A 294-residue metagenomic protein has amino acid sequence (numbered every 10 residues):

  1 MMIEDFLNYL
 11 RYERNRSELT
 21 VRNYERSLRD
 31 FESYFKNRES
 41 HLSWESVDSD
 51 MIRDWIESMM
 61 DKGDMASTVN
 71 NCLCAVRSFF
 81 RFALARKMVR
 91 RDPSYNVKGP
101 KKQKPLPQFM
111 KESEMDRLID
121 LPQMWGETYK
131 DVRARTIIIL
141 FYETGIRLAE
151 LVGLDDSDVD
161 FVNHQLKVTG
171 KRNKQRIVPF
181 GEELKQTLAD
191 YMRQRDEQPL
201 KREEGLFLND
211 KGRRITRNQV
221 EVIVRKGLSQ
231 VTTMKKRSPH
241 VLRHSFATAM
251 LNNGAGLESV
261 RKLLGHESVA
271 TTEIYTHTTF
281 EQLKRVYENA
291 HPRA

Functional and structural regions predicted by a protein language model:
M1-A294: Conserved catalytic core of the tyrosine transesterase superfamily
